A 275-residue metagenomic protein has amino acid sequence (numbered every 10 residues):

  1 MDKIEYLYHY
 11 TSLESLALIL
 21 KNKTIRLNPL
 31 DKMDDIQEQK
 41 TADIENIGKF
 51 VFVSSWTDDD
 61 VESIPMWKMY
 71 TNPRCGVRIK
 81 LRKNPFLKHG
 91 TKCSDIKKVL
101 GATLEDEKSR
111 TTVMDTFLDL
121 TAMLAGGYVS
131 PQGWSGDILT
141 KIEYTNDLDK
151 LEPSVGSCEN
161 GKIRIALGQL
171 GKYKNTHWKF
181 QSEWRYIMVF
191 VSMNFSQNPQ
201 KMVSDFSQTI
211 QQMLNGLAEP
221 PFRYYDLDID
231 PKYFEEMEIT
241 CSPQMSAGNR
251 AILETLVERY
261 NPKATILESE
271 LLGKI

Functional and structural regions predicted by a protein language model:
M1-I275: Catalytic-core loop-and-flanking beta/alpha module that positions acidic residues for ribose/phosphate chemistry
